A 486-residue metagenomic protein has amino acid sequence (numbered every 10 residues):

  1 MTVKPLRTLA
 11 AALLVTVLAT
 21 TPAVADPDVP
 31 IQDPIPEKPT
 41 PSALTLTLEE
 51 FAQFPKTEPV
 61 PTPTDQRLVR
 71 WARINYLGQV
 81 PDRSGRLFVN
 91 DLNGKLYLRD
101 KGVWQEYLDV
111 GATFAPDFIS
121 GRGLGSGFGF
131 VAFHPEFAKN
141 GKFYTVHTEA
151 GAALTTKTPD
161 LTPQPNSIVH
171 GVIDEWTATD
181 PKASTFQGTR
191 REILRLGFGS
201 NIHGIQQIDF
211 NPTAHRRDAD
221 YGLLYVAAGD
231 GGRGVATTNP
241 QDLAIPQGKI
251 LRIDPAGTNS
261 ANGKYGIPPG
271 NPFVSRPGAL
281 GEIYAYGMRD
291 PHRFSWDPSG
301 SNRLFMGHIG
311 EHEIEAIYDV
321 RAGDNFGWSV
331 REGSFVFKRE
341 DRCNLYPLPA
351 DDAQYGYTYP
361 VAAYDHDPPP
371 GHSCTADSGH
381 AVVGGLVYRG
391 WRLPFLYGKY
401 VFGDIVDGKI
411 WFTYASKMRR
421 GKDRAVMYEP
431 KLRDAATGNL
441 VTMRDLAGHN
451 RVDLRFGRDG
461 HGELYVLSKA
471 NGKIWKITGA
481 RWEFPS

Functional and structural regions predicted by a protein language model:
M1-A25: Secretory targeting and sorting signals
D26-L46, E50, E58, D82 (+12 more regions): Beta-propeller domain segments
P39-E50, R86-A112, P181-A183: Beta-propeller domains
A52-K56, T64-A72, D109-G111, G121-G123 (+5 more regions): Surface loop/turn motifs at the tips and blade-to-blade linkers of beta-strand repeat domains
V103-H134: Blade-loop segments of beta-propeller domains
K157-P212: Asp-box/WD-like beta-propeller blade repeats and closely related beta-sheet repeat scaffolds
R455-S486: Blade-level signature of beta-propeller repeat domains, shared across WD40, Kelch, NHL, RCC1 and BNR/Asp-box propellers
